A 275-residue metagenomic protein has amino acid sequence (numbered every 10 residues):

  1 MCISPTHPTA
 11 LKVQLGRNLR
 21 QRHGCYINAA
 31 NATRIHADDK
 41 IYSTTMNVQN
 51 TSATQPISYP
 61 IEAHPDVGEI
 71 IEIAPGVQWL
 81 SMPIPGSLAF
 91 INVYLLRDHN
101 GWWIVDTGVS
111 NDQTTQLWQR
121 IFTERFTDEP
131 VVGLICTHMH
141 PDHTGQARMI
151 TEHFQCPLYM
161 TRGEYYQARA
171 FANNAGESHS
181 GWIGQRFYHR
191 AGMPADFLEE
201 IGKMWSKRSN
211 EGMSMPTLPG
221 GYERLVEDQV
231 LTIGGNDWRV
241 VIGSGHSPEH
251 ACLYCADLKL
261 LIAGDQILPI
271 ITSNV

Functional and structural regions predicted by a protein language model:
I3, P8, G24, A29-A32 (+1 more regions): Short hydrophobic alpha-helical segments enriched in small aliphatic residues
T45-I61: N-terminal presequences and immediately downstream first alpha-helices
T51, I73-L80, K207-S214, G234-N236: Short Pro/Gly-enriched beta-strand edge/turn motifs at strand-loop
V67-E129, L253-A263, P269: Conserved beta-strand hairpin/beta-sheet module of binuclear metal-dependent hydrolase folds, prominently
W102-D112, M213-Y222, V230-T232, D237-V275: Metallo-beta-lactamase
Q113-T114, R120-T232, K259, L268-I270: Active-site HxH/HxHxD metal-binding segment of metal-dependent hydrolases
